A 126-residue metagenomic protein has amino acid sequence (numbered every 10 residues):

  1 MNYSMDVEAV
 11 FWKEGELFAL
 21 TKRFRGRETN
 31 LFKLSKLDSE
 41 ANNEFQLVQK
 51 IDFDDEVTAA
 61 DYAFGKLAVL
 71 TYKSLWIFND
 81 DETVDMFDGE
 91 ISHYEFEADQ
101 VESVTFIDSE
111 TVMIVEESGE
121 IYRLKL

Functional and structural regions predicted by a protein language model:
M1-L126: Sequence/structural signature of beta-propeller domains
